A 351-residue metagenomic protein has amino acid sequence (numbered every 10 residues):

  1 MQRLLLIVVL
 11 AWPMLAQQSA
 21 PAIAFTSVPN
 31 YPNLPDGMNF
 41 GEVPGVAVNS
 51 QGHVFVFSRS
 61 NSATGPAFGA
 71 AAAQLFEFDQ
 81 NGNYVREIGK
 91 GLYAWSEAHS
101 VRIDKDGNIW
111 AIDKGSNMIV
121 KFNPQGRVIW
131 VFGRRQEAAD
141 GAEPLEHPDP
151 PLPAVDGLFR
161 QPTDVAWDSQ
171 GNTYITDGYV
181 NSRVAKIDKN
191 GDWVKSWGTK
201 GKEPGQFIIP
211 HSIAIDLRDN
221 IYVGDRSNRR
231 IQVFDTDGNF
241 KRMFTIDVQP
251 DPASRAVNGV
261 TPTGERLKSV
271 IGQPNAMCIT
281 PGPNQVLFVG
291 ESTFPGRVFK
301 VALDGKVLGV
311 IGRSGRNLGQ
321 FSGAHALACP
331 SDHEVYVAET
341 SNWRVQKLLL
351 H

Functional and structural regions predicted by a protein language model:
R3-P13: Bacterial N-terminal signal peptides
Q17-H351: Eukaryotic scaffold repeat domains enriched in small/polar residues
